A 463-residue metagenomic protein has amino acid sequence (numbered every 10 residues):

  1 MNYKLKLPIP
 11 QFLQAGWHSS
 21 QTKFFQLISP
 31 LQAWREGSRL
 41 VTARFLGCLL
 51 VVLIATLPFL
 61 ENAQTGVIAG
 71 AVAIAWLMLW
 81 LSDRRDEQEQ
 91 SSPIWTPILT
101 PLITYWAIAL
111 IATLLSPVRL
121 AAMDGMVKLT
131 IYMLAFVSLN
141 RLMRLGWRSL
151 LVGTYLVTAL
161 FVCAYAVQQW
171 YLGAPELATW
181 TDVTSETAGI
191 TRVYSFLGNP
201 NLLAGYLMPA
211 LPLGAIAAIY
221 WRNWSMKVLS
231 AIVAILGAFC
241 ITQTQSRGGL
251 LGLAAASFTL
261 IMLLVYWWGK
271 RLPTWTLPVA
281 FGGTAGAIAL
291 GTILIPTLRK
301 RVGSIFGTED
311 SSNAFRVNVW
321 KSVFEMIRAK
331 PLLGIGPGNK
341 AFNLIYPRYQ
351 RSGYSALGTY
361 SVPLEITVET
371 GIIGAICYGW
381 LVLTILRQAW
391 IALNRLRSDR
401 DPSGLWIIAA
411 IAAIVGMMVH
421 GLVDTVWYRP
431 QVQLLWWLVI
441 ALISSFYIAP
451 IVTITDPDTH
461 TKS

Functional and structural regions predicted by a protein language model:
M1-D124, L142-S149, G153, A217-M226 (+2 more regions): Transmembrane signal-anchor hairpin modules in multi-pass inner-membrane enzymes, especially those that act on
Y3, L13, C48-I54, A69-W76 (+11 more regions): Alpha-helical transmembrane segments of multi-pass inner-membrane proteins
I54-N62, T367-T370, P402-S445: Membrane helix-loop boundary segments at the extracytoplasmic
R85, M143-W147, L172-L177, T181 (+10 more regions): Membrane-interfacial segments
L114-M123, T242-R247, L422-W427: Membrane-interface helix caps and helix-loop-helix hairpins in membrane proteins
A188-V193, W275, I288-S322, R328 (+1 more regions): Flexible juxtamembrane loops connecting transmembrane helices in multi-pass membrane enzymes that build or modify
N199, V317-L357, I366, T370-C377: TM-adjacent membrane-interface loops and short helices in multi-pass inner/ER membrane proteins
